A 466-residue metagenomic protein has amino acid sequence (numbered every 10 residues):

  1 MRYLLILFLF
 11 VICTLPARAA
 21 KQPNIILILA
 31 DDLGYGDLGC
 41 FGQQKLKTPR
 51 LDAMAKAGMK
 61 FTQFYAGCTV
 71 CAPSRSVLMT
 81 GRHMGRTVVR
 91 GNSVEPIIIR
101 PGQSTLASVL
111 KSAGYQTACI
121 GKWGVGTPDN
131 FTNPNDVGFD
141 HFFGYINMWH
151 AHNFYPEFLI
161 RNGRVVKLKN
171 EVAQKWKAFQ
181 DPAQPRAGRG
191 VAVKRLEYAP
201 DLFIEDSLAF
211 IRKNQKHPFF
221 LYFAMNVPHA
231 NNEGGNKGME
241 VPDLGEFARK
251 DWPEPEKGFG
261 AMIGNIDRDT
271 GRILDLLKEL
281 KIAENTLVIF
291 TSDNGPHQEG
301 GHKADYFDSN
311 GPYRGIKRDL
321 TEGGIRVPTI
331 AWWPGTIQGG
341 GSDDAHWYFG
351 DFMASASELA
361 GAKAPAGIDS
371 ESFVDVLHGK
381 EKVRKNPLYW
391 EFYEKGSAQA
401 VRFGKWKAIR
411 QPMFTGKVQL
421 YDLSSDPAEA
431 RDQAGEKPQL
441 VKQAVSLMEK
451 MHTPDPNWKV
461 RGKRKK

Functional and structural regions predicted by a protein language model:
R2, F8, R18-Q419, L423-K466: Formylglycine-dependent sulfatase
